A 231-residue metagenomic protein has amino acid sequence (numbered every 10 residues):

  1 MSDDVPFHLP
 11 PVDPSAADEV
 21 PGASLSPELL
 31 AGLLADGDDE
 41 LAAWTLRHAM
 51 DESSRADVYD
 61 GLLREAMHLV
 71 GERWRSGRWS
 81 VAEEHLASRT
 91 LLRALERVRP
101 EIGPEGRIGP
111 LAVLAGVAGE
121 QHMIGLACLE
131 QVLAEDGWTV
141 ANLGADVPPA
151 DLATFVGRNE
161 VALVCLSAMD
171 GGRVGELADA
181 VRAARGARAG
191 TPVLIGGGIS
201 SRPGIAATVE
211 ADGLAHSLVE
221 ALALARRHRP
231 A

Functional and structural regions predicted by a protein language model:
M1-G106: Long amphipathic alpha-helical segments
R64, V117-E120, I199: Short glycine-enriched loops at secondary-structure junctions
V81, H85, R89-L92, E96-V132 (+3 more regions): Conserved binding/catalytic microenvironments
P110, W138, T191-P192, D212-G213: A structural micro-motif
A134, A141-N142, V147-P203, A207: Cofactor-cradling patches in redox/metallo enzymes
G198-A231: Peripheral docking tails and interdomain loops at the edges of cofactor- or intermediate-handling domains
